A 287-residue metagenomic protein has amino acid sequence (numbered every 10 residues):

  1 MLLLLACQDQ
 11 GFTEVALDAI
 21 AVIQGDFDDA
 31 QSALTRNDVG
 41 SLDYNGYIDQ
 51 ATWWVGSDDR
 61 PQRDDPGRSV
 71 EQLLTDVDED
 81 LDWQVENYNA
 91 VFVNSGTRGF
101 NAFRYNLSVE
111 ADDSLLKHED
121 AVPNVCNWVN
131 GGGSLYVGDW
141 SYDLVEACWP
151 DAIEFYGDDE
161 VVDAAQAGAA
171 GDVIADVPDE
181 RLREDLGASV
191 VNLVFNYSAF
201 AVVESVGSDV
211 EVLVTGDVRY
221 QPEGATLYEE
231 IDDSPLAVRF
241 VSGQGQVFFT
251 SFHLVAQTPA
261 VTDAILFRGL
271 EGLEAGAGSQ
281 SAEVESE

Functional and structural regions predicted by a protein language model:
L4-A6: C-terminal motif of bacterial Sec signal peptides marking the signal peptidase cleavage site
Q8-D9, W140: Non-catalytic effector/regulatory segments
G11-D18, Q24-D28, A90, A147 (+3 more regions): Extracellular ligand-binding/catalytic regions of CAZymes and related secreted enzymes and adhesion modules
F12, D82-W83, D120, E204-S205 (+1 more regions): Structural motif
A21-I23, F27-D151, Q244: Helical hinge/lid and interdomain linker segments adjacent to catalytic or ligand-binding clefts that mediate domain
I48-T52, D159-A169: Short linear loop/turn motifs
A165-A260: Catalytic beta-strand/loop cores that center a nucleophilic Ser/Cys/Thr and support acyl-enzyme chemistry
